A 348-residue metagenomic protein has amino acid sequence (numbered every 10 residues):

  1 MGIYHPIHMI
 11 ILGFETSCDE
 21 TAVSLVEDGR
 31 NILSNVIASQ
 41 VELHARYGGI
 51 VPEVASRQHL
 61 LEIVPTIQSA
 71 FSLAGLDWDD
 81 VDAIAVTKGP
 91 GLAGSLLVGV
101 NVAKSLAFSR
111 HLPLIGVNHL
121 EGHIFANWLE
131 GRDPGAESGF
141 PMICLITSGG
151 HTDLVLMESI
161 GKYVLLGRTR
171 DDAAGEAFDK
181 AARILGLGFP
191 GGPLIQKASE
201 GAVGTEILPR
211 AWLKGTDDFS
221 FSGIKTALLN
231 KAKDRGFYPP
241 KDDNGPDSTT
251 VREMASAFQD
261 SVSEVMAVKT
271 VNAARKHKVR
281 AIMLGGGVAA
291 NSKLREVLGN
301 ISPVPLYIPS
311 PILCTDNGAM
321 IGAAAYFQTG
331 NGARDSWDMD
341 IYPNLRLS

Functional and structural regions predicted by a protein language model:
M9-D80, V86-P90, H119, H123: N-terminal beta-alpha supersecondary unit
T21-V26, C144, T152-L156: Short beta-strand scaffold segments in enzyme catalytic cores
D77, K197-I282, N291-N300, T329-G332 (+1 more regions): A contiguous, well-structured pocket-lining segment that forms one wall/lid of small-molecule binding clefts in soluble
V86-G89, L106, S148, M283-N291: Glycine-rich beta-strand-to-loop/alpha-helix junction loops that act as flexible
G116-V117, L298-I321: Conserved phosphate-binding/catalytic loops in two-lobed NTP-binding clefts
V117-M142, A324: Conserved phosphate-binding catalytic cores of ATP/NTP-utilizing and phosphoryl-transfer enzymes
H123-F125, S310-L347: Glycine-rich phosphate-binding/hydrolytic loop that grips phosphoryl groups
E158-G201, K225-T226, N230-K233: Glycine-rich phosphate-binding loop plus the immediately following alpha-helix
